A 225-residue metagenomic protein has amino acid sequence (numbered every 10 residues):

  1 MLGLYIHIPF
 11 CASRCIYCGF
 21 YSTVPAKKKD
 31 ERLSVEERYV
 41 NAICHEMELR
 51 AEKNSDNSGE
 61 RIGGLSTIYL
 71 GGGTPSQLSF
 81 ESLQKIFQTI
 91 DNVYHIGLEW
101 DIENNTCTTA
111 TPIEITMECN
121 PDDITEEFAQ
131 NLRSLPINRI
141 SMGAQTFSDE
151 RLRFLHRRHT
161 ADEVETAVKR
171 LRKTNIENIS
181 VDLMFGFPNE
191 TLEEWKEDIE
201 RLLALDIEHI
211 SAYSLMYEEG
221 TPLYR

Functional and structural regions predicted by a protein language model:
M1-Y5, G59-G63: N-terminal [4Fe-4S]-dependent radical SAM core
G3, I16, I115: Divalent metal-dependent hydrolysis catalytic cores, especially in the metallo-beta-lactamase
I6-I8, A144: Alpha/beta-hydrolase
P9-S22: Local cysteine-cluster metal-coordination motifs and their immediate loop/turn environment, predominantly Fe-S cluster
S22-N54, G64-N105, A110-R225: Conserved non-cysteine loop/helix-boundary elements of the Radical SAM core domain that shape
